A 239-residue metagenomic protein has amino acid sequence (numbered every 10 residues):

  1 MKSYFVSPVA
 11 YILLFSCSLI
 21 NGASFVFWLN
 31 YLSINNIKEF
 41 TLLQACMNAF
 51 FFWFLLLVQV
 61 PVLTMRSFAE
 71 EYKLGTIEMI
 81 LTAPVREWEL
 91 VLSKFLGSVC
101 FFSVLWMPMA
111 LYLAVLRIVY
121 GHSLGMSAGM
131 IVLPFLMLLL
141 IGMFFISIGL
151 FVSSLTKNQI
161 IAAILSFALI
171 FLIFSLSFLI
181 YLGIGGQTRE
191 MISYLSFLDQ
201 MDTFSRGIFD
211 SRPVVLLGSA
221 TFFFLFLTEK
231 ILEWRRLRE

Functional and structural regions predicted by a protein language model:
M1-Y4: A short amphipathic helical element positioned immediately N-terminal to and/or at the very start of a transmembrane
V6-N30, F51-V60, A168-F174: Hydrophobic alpha-helical transmembrane segments of multi-pass membrane transport/permease proteins
G22-V26, L42-A45, F51, L55 (+3 more regions): Secretory targeting signals
W28-L43, A162-I231: Terminal transmembrane helical anchor/hairpin motif
N30-T64: Membrane-embedded or membrane-proximal helical elements that form or frame transporter/channel pores
V60-T64, Y112, S147-I148, L227-T228: Hydrophobic/aromatic residues in alpha-helical transmembrane segments
P61-M79, F95: Transmembrane helix boundary and interhelical loop/hinge segments in multi-pass membrane proteins
M79-E87: Short helix-to-coil transition segments within interhelical loops that connect adjacent transmembrane helices
